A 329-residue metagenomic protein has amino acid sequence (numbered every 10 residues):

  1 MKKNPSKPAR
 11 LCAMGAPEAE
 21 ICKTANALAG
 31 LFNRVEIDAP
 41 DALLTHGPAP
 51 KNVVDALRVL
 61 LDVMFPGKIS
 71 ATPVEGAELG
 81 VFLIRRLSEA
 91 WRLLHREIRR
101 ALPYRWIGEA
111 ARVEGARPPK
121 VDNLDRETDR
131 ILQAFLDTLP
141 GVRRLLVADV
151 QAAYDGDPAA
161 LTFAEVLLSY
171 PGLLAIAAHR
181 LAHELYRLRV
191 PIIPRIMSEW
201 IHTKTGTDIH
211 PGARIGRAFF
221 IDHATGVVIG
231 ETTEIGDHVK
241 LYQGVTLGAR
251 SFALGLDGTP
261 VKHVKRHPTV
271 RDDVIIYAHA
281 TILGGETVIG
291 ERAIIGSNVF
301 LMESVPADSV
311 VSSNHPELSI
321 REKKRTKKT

Functional and structural regions predicted by a protein language model:
M1-I196, K327-T329: Terminal amphipathic alpha-helical/low-complexity segments used for targeting or macromolecular assembly
P191-T207: Membrane-interfacial amphipathic helices and adjacent loop/beta segments that form the lipid-substrate binding surface
H202-K324: Structural signal for interior beta-strand "rungs" in well-ordered beta-sheet cores of soluble enzyme domains
